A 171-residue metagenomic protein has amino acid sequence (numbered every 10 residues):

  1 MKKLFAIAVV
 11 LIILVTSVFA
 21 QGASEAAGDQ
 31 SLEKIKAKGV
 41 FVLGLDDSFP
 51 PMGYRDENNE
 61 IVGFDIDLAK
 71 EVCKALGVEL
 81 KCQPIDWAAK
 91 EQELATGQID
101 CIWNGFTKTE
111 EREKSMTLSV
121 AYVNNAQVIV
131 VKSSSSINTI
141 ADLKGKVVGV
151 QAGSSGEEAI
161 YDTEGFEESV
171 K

Functional and structural regions predicted by a protein language model:
M1-K38: Short, low-complexity disordered leader/linker segments with a strong preference for bacterial N-terminal type II
G28-S31, K36-G105: Extracytoplasmic small-molecule ligand-binding "clamshell" domains of the periplasmic binding protein/Venus flytrap
L32, V131-V148: Flexible hinge/capping segments at coil-to-helix
G39-L45, A141-E157: Short loop->beta-strand "edge-of-pocket" segments that line small-molecule binding or catalytic clefts across diverse
L43-D46, L118-T139: Hydrophobic/proline-rich hinge and linker segments of small-molecule sensing/allosteric domains, predominantly
E79-D86, V150, E168-K171: Short beta-strand-to-loop elements that line the ligand-binding cleft of bilobed periplasmic-binding protein-like
A89-Q92, F106-K114, E158-E164: A ligand-binding cleft/hinge motif common to bilobed small-molecule-binding domains
E110-A121, N125, G165-S169: Ligand-binding "clamshell"
